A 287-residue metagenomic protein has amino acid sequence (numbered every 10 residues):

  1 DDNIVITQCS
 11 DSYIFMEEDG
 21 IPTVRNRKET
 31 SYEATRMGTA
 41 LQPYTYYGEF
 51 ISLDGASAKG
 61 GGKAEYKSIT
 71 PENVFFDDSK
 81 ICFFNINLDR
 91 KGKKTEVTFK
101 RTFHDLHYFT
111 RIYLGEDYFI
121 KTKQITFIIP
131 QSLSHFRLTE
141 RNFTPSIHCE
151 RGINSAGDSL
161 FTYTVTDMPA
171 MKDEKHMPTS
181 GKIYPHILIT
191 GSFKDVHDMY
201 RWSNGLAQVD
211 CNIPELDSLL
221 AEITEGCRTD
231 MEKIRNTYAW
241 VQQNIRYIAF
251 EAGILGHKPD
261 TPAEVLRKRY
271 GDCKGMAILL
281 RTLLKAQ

Functional and structural regions predicted by a protein language model:
D1-G191, E215-S218, I278-Q287: Beta-strand-rich, non-transmembrane domain signature
P43-Y47, I112-L114, G256-Y270: Conserved short loop/turn motifs at secondary-structure junctions
F84, F99, Y163, Y238-W240 (+2 more regions): Aromatic side chains
T95, T237, C273: Terminal peptide-recognition signature
D195-K268: Secondary-structure boundary elements
A249, T261-Q287: Extended, hydrophobic alpha-helical segments in both membrane/secreted and soluble proteins
